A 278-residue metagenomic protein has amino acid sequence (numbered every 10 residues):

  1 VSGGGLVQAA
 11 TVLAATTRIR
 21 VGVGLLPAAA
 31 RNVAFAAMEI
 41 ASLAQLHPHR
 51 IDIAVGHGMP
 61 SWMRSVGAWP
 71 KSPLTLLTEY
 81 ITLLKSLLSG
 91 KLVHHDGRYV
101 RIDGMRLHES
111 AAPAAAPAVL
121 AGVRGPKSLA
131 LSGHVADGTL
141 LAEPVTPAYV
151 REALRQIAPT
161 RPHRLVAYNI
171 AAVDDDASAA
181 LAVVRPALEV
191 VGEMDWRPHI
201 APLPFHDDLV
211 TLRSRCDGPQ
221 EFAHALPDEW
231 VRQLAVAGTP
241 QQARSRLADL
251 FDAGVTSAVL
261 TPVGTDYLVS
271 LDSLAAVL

Functional and structural regions predicted by a protein language model:
V1-L278: Active-site-adjacent structural elements that line small-molecule/cofactor binding pockets in enzymes
